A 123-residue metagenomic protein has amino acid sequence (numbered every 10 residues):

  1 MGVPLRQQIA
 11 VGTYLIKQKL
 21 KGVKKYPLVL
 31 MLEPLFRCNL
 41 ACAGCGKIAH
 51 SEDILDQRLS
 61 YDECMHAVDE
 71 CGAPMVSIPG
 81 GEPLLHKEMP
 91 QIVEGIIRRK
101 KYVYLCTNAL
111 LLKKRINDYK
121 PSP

Functional and structural regions predicted by a protein language model:
G2-D118: Conserved alpha-helical substructure of the radical SAM core
P121-P123: Glycine-enriched alpha-helix->loop->beta-strand junction motifs that scaffold or abut catalytic
